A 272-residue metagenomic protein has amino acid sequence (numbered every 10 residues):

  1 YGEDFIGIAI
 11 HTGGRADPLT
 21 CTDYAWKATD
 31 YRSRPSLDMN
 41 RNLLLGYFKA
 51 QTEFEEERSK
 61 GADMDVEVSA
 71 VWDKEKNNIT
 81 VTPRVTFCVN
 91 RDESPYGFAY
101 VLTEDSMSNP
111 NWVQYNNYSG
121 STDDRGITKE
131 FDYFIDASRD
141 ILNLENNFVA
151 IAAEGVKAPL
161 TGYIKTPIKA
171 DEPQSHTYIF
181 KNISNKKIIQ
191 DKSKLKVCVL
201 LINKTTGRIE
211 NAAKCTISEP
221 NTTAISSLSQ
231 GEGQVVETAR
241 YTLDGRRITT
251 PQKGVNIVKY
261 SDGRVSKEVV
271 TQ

Functional and structural regions predicted by a protein language model:
Y1-G2, L243, K267: Acidic/polar, low-complexity intrinsically disordered N-terminal segments immediately downstream of a Sec signal
E3-N221: Short, conserved sequence motifs used for protein processing/export or organelle targeting and for catalysis
S36-N40, R240, N256: Short polybasic amphipathic segments
T205, L243-G245, S261: Short, ordered coil/turn segments that flank beta-strands lining enzyme active or ligand-binding pockets
K214-R246: Residue-level detector of functionally pivotal "anchor" positions at catalytic/ligand-binding pockets or at interdomain
R247-K253: Conserved beta-loop-beta connector loops within the AMP-binding
V255-Q272: C-terminal tail/sorting-segment detector
